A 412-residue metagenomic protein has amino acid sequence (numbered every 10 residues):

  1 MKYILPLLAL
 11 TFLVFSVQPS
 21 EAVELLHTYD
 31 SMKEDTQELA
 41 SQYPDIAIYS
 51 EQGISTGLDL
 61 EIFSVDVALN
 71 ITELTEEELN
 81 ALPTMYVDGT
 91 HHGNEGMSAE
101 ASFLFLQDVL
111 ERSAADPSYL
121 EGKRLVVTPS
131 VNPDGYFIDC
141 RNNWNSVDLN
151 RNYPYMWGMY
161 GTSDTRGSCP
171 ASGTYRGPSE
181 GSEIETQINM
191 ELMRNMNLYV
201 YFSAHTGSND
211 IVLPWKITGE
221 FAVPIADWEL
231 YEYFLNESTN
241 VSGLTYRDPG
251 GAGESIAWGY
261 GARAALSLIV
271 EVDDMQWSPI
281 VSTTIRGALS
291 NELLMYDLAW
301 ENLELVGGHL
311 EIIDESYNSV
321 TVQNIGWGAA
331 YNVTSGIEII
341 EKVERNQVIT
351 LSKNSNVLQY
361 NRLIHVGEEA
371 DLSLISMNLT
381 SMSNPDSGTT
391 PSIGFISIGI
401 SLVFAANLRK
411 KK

Functional and structural regions predicted by a protein language model:
M1-A22, A330, M377, S381-K412: Secretory targeting signatures
S20-F63: Short glycine- and acidic-rich boundary segments immediately preceding or forming the N-terminal edge of structured
L25, M159, S163-P385: C-terminal accessory segments enriched in acidic
T28-M32, I54-L60, E95-S102, G181-E185 (+1 more regions): Phosphate/oxyanion-binding active-site loops and adjacent basic polyanion-contact surfaces
Y29, K33-T36, A40, A99-L106 (+6 more regions): Extracytoplasmic/secreted envelope proteins and their assembly/folding machinery, especially bacterial periplasmic
P44-A47, L58-I62, A81-T84, E121-V126 (+3 more regions): Loop/turn elements at helix/coil->beta-strand transitions in domains of secreted/extracellular proteins
S64-N80, T90: Short beta-strand-to-loop junctions in surface cap/lid or active-site-entrance loops
L79-H91, G96-F221, E271, P279: Active-site/substrate-binding loop(s) of hydrolase catalytic cores
